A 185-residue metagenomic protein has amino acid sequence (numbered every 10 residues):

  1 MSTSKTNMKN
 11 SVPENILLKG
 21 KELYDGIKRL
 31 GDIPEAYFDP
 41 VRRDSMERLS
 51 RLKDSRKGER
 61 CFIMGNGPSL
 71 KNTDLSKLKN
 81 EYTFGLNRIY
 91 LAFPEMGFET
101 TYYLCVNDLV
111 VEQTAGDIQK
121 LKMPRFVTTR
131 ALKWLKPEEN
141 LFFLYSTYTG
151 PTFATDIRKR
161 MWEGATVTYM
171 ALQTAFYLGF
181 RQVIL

Functional and structural regions predicted by a protein language model:
M1-S50: Membrane-proximal basic amphipathic "stem/tether" segments
Y37-R43, R60-G65, Y103-V106, K159-E163: Short, flexible loop segments at the rims of nucleotide/cofactor-binding pockets, characterized by
R42-S55, P68-N72: A short, well-structured juxtamembrane/interface segment
D54, G58-E59, N80: A glycine-biased structural micro-motif
R60-G67, Y82-L86: Short, hydrophobic/glycine-enriched beta-strand segments
F62-P68, E163-A175, R181-L185: Glycine-rich anion-binding loop/nest that anchors nucleotide
K79-Y82, R88-F176: Acidic/Gly/His-enriched mid-domain segments of enzyme catalytic cores or analogous surface patches that mediate
